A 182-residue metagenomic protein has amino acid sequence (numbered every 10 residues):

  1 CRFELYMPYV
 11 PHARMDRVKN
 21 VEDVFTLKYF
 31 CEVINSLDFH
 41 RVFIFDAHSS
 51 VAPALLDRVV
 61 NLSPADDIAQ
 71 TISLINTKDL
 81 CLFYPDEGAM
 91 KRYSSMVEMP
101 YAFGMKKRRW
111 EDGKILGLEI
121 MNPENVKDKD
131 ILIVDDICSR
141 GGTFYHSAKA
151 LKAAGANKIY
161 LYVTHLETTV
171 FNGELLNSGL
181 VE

Functional and structural regions predicted by a protein language model:
C1-E182: PRPP-associated nucleotide enzymes
